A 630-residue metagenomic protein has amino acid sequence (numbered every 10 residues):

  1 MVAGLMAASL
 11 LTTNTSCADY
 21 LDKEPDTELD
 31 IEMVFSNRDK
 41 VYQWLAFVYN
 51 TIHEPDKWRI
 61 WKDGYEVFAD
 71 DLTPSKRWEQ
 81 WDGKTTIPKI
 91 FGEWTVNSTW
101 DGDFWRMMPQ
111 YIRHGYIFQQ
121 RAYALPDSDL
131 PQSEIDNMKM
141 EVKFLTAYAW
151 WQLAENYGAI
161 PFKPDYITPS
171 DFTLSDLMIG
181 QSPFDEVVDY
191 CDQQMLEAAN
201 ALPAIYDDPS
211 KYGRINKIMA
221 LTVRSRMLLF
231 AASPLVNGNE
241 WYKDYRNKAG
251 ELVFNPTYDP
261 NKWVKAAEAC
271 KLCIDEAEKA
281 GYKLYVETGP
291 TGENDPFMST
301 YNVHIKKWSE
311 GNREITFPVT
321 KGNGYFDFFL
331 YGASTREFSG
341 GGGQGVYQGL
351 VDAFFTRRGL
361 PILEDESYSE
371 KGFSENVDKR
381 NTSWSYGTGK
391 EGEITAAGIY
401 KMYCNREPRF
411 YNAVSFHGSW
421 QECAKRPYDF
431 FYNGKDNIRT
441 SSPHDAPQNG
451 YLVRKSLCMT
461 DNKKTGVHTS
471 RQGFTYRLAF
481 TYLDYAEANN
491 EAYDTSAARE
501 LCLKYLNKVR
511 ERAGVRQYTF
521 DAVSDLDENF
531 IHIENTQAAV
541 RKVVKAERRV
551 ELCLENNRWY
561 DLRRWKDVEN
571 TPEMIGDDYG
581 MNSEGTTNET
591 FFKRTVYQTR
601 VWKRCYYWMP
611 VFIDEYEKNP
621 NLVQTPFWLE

Functional and structural regions predicted by a protein language model:
M1-D26: Bacterial Sec-dependent N-terminal signal peptides
C17-E66, R246, K390, M402-C404 (+1 more regions): Membrane-proximal, proline-rich intrinsically disordered regions
D39-I60, E79-Y157, T173-K217, W384 (+8 more regions): Conserved, well-structured interaction surfaces
R59-W78, D165-Y166, L202-M219, L235-G342 (+1 more regions): Short, surface-exposed recognition loops and adjoining beta-strand edges that mediate ligand/DNA contacts, enriched
M108-Y111, Y190-D192, A267, D275 (+6 more regions): Long, intrinsically disordered, low-complexity segments
A147, R224-S225, Q472-Q517: Extended amphipathic alpha-helical segments enriched in small hydrophobics
A154-E155, P161, M227-N239, E491-T495: Short coil/turn linking the two alpha-helices of tandem helical-hairpin repeats
S334, F355, I362, Y368 (+2 more regions): Flexible, polar/acidic helix-loop-strand segments at domain edges
